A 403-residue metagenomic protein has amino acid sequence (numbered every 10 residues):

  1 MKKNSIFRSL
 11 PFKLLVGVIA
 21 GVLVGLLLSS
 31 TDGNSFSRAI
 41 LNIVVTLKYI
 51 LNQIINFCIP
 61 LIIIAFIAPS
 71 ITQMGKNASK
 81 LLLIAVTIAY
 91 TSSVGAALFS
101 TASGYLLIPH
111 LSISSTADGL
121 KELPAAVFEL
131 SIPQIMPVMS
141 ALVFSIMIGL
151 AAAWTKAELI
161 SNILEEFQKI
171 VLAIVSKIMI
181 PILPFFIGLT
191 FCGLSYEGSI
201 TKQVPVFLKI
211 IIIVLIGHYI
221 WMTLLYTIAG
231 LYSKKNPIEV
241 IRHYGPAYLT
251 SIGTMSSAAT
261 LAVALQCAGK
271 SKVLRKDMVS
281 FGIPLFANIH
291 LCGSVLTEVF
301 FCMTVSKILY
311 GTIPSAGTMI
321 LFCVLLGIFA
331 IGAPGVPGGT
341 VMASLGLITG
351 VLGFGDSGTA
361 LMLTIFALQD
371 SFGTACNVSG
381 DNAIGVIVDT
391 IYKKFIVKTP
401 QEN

Functional and structural regions predicted by a protein language model:
K2-F36, I40, Y49-C58, K80-E239 (+1 more regions): Signature of multi-pass transmembrane helix bundles
G21, P60-A68, A96, S100 (+10 more regions): Alpha-helical transmembrane segments of polytopic integral membrane proteins, especially the permease/helical cores
N42-Q53, N162-K177, R242-T250, Q266 (+4 more regions): Short amphipathic alpha-helical coupling elements at transmembrane boundaries
I50, A68, A85-Y90, V94 (+9 more regions): Transmembrane helix-bundle signature of multi-pass membrane transporters/permeases
S70-K80, A153-E158, E166, E197 (+5 more regions): Juxtamembrane helix-boundary/capping and inter-helix hinge elements in multi-pass membrane proteins
T91-S115, I213-T250, S256-T260, G293 (+4 more regions): Transmembrane alpha-helices that form the ion-translocation and gating core of multi-pass ion transport proteins
T250-A330, F395-N403: Helix-loop-helix junctions within the multi-pass membrane cores of secondary transporters/permeases
F300-N403: Transmembrane alpha-helical segments and their short flanking loops that form helix-hairpins/helix-helix interfaces
